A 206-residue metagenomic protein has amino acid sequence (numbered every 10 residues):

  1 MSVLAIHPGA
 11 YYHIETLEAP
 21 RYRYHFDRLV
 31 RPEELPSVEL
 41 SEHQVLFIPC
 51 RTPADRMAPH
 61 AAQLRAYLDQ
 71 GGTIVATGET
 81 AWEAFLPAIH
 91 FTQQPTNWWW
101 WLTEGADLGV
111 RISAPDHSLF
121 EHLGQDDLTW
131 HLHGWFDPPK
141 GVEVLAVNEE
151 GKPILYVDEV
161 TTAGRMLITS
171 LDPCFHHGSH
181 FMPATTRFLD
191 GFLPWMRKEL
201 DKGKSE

Functional and structural regions predicted by a protein language model:
S2-A88: Helical hinge/lid and interdomain linker segments adjacent to catalytic or ligand-binding clefts that mediate domain
Y12-Y24, E104-F181, T185, M196-S205: Catalytic beta-strand/loop cores that center a nucleophilic Ser/Cys/Thr and support acyl-enzyme chemistry
Y22-F26, I48, R65-D69, Q93-T96 (+3 more regions): Short, low-complexity, polar/charged sequence segments that are solvent-exposed and flexible
L29-P32, T52-D55, Q70-I74, W99-T103 (+2 more regions): Glycine-rich loops and low-complexity Gly/Arg-rich segments that provide flexible linkers or classic glycine-based
P36-L40, D190-W195, E199-E206: A C-terminal-region feature
D55-D127, A184: A glycine-rich, often tryptophan-bearing local segment used as a flexible ligand/cofactor-contacting loop or short
R56-H60, L155, F192: Generic hydrophobic, helix-prone segments enriched in Leu/Val/Ile
I89-W98, P139-V144, F188-L189, L193: Short flexible/disordered coil segments
